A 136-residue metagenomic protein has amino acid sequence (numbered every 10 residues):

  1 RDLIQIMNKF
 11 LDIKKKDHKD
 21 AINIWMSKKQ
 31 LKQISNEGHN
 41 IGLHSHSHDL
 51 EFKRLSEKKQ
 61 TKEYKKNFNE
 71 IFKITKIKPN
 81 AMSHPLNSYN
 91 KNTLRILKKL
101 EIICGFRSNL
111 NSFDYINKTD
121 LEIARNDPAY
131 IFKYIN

Functional and structural regions predicted by a protein language model:
R1-D2, S47, I131: Intrinsic-disorder/low-complexity, polar/charged segments
R1-E37: Extended, charge-rich helix/loop segments that form flexible, surface "patches" used to engage negatively charged
D2-L3, G38-G42, K65-N67: Short hydrophobic/aromatic-rich motifs at helix boundaries and adjacent loops
N8-L11, H46-H48, I71-I74: A short alpha-helix capping/helix-coil boundary motif
K14-D17, L43, L50, N80: A near-ubiquitous, low-amplitude feature marking generic local secondary-structure context
I22, D49, P85-L86: Glycine/small-residue-rich pyrophosphate-binding loop that anchors the diphosphate of NDP-sugar donors
M26-K58: Histidine/lysine/aspartate-rich catalytic loop segments that bind and position anionic ligands
K53-N136: C-terminal active-site subregion of NodB/CE4 polysaccharide deacetylases
